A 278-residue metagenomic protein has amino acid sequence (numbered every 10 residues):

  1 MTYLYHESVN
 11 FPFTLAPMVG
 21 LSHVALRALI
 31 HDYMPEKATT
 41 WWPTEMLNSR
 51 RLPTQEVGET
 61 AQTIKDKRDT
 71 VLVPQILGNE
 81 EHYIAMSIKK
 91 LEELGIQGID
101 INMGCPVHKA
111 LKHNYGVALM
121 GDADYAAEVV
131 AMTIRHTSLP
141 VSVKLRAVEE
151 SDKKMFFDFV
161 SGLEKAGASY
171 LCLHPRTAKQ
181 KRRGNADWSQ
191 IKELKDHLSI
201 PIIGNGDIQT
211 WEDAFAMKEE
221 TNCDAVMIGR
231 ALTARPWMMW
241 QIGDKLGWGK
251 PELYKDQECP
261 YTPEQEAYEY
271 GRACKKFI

Functional and structural regions predicted by a protein language model:
M1-V9, F13-T14, V19, A25 (+7 more regions): Alpha/beta catalytic cores of nucleotide-metabolism and tRNA/nucleoside-modifying enzymes
T2-Y3, M18-K90: Glycine-rich, positively charged N-terminal anion/phosphate-binding segment
M18-G20, L47-S49, L77-N79, G104-P106 (+4 more regions): Active-site beta-loop-alpha junctions enriched in small/polar residues
T44, Q97-P106, K165-P175, M227-L232: Non-cysteine beta-strand/loop elements that form the S-adenosyl-L-methionine
V73-I96, A118-Y125, K154: Glycine-rich anion/phosphate-binding loops
H82-Y83, P140, L145-D158: Active-site glycine- and acidic-residue-rich loops that bind and position anionic ligands or nucleotide-like cofactors
H108-Y125, R176-W188, K250: Glycine-rich tight-turn/loop motif centered on a GG-T
